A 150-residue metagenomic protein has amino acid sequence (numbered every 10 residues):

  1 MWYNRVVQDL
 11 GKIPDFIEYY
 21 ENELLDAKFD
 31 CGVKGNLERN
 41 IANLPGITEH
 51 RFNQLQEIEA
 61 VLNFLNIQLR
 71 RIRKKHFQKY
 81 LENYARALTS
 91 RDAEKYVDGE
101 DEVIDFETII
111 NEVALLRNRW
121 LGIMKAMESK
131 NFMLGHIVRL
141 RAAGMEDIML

Functional and structural regions predicted by a protein language model:
M1-F29: Extended, charged low-complexity scaffolding/tethering segments
N22-N53: Short, charge-rich amphipathic alpha-helices with coiled-coil/heptad character
G46, H50-N53, H76, M133 (+1 more regions): Eukaryotic N-proximal low-complexity acidic segments or loops
E59, K79, L121: Catalytic phosphate/metal-binding cores of nucleic-acid and nucleotide-processing enzymes, i.e., regions that mediate
L65-I109: Extended, amphipathic alpha-helical coiled-coil scaffold segments used for oligomerization/tethering in eukaryotic
N66-K74, D105-L140: Long amphipathic alpha-helical coiled-coil segments
R141-L150: Acidic, low-complexity, intrinsically disordered peripheral segments
